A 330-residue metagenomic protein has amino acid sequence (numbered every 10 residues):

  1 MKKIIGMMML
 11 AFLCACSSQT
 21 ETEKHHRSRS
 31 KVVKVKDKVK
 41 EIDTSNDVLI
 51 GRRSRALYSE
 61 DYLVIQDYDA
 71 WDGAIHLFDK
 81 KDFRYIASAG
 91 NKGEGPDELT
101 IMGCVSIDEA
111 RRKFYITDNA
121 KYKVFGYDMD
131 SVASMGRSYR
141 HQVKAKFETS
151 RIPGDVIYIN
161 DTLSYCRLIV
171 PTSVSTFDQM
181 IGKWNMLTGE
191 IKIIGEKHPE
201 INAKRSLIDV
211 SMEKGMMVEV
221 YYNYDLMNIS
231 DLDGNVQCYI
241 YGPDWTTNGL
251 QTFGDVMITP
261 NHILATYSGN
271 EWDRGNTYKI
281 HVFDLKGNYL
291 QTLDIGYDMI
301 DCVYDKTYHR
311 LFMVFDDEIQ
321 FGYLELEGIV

Functional and structural regions predicted by a protein language model:
C14-A15: C-terminal motif of bacterial Sec signal peptides marking the signal peptidase cleavage site
H25-G51, L285-N288: A short helix->beta-strand "capping" segment at the edge of beta-propeller domains
I42-G73: Beta-strand-rich domains and repeat architectures in extracellular enzymes and scaffolds, especially beta-propellers
R52-Y58, G103-A110, G154-D161, S206-E213 (+2 more regions): Structural signature of eukaryotic scaffold interfaces centered on beta-propeller domains
R84-R112, N119, V143-A145, H198-P199 (+1 more regions): Blade-loop segments of beta-propeller domains
G95-D97, T246-T247, L285-D305: Conserved blade-ending motifs and adjacent loop-strand segments that build the rim/top face of beta-propeller domains
M129-T162: Asp-box/WD-like beta-propeller blade repeats and closely related beta-sheet repeat scaffolds
N248-V282: Loop/turn-rich, solvent-exposed surfaces of beta-rich toroidal or solenoidal domains
